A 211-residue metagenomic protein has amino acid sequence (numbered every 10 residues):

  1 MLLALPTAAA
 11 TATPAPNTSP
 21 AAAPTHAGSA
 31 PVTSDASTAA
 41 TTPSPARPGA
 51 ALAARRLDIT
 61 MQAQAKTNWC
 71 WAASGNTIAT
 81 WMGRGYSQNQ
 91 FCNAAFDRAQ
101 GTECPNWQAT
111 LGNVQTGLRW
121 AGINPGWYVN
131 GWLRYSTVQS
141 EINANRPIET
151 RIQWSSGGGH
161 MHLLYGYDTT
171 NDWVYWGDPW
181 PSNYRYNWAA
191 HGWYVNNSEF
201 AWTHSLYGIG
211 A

Functional and structural regions predicted by a protein language model:
M1-L2, G49, A54, Q115: Generic N-terminal initiation segments characterized by hydrophobic and/or small/turn-forming residues
M1-P16: Secretory targeting and sorting signals
L5-A8, K66, H160: Generic detector of short, well-ordered, non-transmembrane alpha-helical segments enriched in hydrophobic residues
P14-P16, A22-G28, A39-T42, N93-A211: Conserved active-site-adjacent core of cysteine acyl-enzyme catalytic domains
G28-M61: N-terminal low-complexity, Pro/Thr/Ser-rich intrinsically disordered segments that act as propeptides or flexible
A54-A99: Active-site nucleophile-adjacent alpha helix/oxyanion-hole segment immediately C-terminal to the catalytic cysteine
